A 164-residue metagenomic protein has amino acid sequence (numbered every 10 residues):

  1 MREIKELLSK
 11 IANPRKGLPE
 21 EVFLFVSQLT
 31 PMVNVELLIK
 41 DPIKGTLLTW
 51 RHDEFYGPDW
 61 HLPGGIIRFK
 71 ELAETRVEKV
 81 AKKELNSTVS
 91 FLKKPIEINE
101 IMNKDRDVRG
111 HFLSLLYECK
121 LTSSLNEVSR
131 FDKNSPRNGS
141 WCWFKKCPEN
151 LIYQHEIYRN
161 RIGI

Functional and structural regions predicted by a protein language model:
M1-E36: Acidic, metal-coordinating catalytic segment for phosphate/diphosphate chemistry, firing primarily on the Nudix
S27-M32, D41, F55, R109-F112 (+1 more regions): A generic fold-level signal
M32-E36, F112-L116, S140: Short hydrophobic/aromatic beta-strand or adjacent loop that forms the aromatic wall/cage of a ligand/substrate-binding
I43-E84: Conserved Nudix-box catalytic region and its N-terminal flanking loop in Nudix hydrolases and closely related
K44-H52, S124-K133: Short, well-ordered strand-loop elements centered on a beta-strand within folded domains, enriched for acidic residues
N86-L125: Active-site segment of metal-dependent pyrophosphate-handling enzymes, primarily the Nudix hydrolase catalytic core
L116-E118, N126-I164: NUDIX/MutT-family hydrolases
